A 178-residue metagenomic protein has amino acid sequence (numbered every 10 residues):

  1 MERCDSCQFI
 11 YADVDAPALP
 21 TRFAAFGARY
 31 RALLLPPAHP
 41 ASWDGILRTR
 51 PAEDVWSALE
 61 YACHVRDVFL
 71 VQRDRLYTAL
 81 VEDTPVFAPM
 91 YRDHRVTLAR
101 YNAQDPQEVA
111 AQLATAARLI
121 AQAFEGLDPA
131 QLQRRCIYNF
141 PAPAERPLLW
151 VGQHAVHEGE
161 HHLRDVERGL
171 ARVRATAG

Functional and structural regions predicted by a protein language model:
M1-A28: Terminal targeting/low-complexity segments that flank the catalytic cores of oxidoreductases
M1-E2, W43-R95, Q133-G178: Short, contiguous alpha-helical
M1-Q8, L35-G45: Short alpha-helical hairpin
D13-T21, A41, R48-T49, A103-Q104 (+2 more regions): Solvent-exposed interaction patches of small proteins and small membrane subunits
A16-A24, R66, A110-A117, G152 (+1 more regions): Generic detection of long, well-ordered alpha-helical segments
L19, F23-F26, D54-A58, V65 (+3 more regions): Hydrophobic alpha-helical segments and helix-packing faces
R22-L35, R75, V96-R134: Acidic/histidine-rich alpha-helical segments that form the ligand environment of transition-metal centers
L33, P37-A41, D83, L127-A130 (+1 more regions): A short secondary-structure junction motif
